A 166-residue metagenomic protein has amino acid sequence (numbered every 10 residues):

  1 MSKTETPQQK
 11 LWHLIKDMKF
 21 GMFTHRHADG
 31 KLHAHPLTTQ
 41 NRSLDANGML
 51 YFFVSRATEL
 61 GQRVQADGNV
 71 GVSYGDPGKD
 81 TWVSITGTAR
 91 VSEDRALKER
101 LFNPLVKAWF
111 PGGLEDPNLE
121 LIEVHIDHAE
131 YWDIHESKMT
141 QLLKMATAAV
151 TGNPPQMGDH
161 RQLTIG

Functional and structural regions predicted by a protein language model:
M1-E5, I165-G166: Basic/polar N-terminal segments that are highly enriched at the extreme N-terminus, encompassing both cleavable
H13-G30, V70-Y74: A short, Trp-centered hydrophobic/proline-enriched beta-strand micro-motif
G30-T39: A positional/architectural concept
T39-S43, D76-G78: Short, charge-patterned binding micro-sites
A46-Y51: Short active-site oxyanion
V54: Ligand/cofactor pocket segment of small-molecule handling proteins
E59-I126: Short, structured beta-strand-loop surface elements
E115-G166: C-terminal edge-of-domain segments
